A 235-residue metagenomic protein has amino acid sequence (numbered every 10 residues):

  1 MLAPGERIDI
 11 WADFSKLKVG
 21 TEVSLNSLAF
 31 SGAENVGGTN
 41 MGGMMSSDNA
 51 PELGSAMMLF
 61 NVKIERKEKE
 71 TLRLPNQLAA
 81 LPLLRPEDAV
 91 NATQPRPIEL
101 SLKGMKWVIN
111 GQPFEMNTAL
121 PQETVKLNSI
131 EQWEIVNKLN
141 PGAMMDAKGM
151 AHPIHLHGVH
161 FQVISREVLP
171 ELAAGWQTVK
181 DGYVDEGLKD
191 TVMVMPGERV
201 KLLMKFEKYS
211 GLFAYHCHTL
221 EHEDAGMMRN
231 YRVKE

Functional and structural regions predicted by a protein language model:
M1-E167, K205-L212, H216-E235: Extended terminal and domain-junction accessory segments
E6-I10, D190-V192, E198-M204: Short strand-edge motifs at loop-to-beta-strand transitions and within beta-strands of extracellular beta-rich domains
S129, M150, L188, E198-V200: Exposed loop/turn and edge beta-strand positions of beta-sandwich/beta-sheet ligand-binding modules
L169-E198: Generic long, charged, amphipathic alpha-helical segments
